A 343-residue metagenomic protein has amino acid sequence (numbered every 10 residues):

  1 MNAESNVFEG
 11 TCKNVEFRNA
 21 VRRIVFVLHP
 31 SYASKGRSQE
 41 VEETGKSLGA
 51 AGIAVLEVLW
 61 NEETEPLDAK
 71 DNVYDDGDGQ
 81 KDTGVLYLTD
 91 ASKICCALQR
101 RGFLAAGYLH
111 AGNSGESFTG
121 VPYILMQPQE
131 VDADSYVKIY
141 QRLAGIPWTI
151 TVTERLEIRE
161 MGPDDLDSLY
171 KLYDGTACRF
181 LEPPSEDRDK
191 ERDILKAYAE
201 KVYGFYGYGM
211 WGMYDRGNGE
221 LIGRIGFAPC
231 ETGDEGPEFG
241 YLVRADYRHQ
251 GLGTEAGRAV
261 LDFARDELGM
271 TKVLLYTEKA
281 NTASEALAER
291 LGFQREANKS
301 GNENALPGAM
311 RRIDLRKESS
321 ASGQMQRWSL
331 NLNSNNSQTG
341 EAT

Functional and structural regions predicted by a protein language model:
N2-R22, E43-L56, E63-V85, D90-A105 (+4 more regions): Acyl-donor (CoA/ACP) binding surface of acyl/acetyltransferases
R23-Y32: Short hydrophobic beta-strand segments
S31-V41, S284: Short, thiol/selenol-centered motifs that function as redox-active sites or metal-ligating centers
Y32, E182, E186, L252: Short, surface-exposed alpha-helical recognition segments that flank or form part of ligand/macromolecule-binding
G36, E40, D90, K190: Soluble or luminal CAZymes and related metallo-dependent hydrolases
A177-Y198, Y208-G209: Conserved GNAT-fold acetyl-CoA-binding loop/helix
V202-G204: Short regulatory alpha-helical segment in sensory/regulatory domains of signaling proteins that mediates
